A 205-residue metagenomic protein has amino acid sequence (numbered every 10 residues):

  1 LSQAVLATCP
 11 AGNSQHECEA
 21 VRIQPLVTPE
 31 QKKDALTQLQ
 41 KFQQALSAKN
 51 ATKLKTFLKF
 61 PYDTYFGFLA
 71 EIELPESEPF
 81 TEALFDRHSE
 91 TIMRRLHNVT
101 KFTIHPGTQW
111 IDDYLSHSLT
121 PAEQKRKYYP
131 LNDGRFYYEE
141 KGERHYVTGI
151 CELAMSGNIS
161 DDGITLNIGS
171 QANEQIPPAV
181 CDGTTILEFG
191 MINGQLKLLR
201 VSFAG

Functional and structural regions predicted by a protein language model:
L1-Q3: Bacterial N-terminal signal peptides
L6-Q40, L58-G205: C-terminal-biased regions
K41-K53: Short helix-adjacent coil turns
